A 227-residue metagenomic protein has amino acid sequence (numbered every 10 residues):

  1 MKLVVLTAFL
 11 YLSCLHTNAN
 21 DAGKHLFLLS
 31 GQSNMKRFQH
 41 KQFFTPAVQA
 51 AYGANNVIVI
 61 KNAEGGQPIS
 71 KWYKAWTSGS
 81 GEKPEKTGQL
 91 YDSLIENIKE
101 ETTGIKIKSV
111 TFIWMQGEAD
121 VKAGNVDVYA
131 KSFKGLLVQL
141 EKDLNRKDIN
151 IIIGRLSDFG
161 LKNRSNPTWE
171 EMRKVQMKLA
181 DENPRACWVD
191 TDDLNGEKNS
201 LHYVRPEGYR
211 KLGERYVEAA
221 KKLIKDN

Functional and structural regions predicted by a protein language model:
M1-N20: Bacterial Sec-dependent N-terminal signal peptides
N20-N227: Cell-envelope and extracellular/periplasmic
